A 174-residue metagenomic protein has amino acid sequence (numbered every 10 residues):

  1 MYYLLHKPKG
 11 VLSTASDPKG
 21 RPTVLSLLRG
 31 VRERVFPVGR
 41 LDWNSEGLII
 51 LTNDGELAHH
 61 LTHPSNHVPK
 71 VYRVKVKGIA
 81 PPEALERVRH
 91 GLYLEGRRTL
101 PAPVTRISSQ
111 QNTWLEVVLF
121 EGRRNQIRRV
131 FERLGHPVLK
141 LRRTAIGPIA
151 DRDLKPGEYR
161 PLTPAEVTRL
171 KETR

Functional and structural regions predicted by a protein language model:
M1-R174: Basic, flexible Lys/Arg- and Gly-enriched helix-loop patches that mediate nucleic-acid binding at interfaces with rRNA
